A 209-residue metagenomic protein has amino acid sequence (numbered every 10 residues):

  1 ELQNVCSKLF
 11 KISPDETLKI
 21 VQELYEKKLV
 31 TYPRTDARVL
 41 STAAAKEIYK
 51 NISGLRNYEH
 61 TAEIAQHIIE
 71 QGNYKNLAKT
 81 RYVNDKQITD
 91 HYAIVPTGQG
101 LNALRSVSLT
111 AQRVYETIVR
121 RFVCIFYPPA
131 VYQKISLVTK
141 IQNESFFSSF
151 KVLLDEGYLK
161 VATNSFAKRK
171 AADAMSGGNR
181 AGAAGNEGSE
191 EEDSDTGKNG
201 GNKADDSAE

Functional and structural regions predicted by a protein language model:
E1-E209: Core catalytic DNA strand-manipulation module of type IA topoisomerases
